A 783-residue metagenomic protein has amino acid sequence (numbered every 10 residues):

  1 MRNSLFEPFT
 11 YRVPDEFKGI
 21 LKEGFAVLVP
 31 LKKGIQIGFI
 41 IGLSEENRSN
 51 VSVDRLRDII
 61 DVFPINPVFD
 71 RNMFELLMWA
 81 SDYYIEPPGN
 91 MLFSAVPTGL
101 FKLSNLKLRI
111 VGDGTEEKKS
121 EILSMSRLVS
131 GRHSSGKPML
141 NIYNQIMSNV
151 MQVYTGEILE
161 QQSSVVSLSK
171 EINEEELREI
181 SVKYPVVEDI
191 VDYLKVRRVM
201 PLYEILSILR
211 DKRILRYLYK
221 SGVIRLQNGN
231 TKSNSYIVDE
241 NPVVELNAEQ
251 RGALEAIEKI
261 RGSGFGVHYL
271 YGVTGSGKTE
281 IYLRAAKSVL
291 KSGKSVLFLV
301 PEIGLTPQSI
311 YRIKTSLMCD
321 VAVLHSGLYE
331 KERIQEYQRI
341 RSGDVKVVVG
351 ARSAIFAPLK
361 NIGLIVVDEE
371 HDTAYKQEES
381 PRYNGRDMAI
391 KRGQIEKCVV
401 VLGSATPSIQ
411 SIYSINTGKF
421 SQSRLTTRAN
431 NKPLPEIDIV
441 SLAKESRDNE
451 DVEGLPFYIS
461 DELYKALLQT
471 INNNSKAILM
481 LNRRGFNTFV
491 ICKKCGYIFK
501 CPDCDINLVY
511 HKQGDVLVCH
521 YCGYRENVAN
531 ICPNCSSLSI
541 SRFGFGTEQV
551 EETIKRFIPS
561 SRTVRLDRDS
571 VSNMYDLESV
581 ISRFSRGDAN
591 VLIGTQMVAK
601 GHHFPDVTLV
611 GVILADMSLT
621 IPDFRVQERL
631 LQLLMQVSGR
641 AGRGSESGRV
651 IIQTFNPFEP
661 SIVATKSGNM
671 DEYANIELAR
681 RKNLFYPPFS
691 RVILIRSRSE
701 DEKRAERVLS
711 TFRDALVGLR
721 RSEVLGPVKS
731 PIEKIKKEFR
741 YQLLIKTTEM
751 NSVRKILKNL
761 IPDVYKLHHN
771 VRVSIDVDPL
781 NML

Functional and structural regions predicted by a protein language model:
M1-S404, S411, N416-K432, L719 (+1 more regions): Accessory, non-ATPase domains that flank or precede helicase/AAA+ motor cores in DNA-metabolism machines
E7-F9, R691-I693, F739-Y741: Short amphipathic alpha-helical segments
P8, E23, R704-L716: A short, contiguous, amphipathic alpha-helix enriched in charged residues
I35, G726-N751: Short, intrinsically disordered low-complexity segments
S44-E45, S699, T748: Short acidic-glycine loop/turn motifs at beta-strand connectors
L159-E160, K512, E733-K737: Short, ordered beta-strand-loop transition motifs
N241-N247, R251, S263-E706, R713-D714 (+5 more regions): Inter-lobe coupling/hinge segments of SF2-like helicase ATPases
D714, G718-K736, V773-M782: A carboxyl-terminal module marker
